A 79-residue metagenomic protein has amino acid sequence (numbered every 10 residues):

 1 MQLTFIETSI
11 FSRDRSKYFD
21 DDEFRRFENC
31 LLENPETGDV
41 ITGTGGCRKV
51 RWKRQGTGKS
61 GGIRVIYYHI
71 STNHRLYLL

Functional and structural regions predicted by a protein language model:
M1-D22: Arg/Lys-rich, positively charged N-terminal/basic patches that mediate binding to nucleic acids
T8, R25-N29, G38-I41: N-terminal targeting/export leaders
R15, E36-T37, K59: Glycine-rich, flexible loop/turn motifs
D21-F24, S60: Amphipathic alpha-helical transducer elements in NTP-driven molecular machines
N29-L32, Y68: Generic alpha-helical structural context detector
P35-E36, H74: Short alpha-helix boundary/capping elements
I41-L79: Basic/aromatic recognition patch in beta-strand/loop cores that engages polyanionic ligands
